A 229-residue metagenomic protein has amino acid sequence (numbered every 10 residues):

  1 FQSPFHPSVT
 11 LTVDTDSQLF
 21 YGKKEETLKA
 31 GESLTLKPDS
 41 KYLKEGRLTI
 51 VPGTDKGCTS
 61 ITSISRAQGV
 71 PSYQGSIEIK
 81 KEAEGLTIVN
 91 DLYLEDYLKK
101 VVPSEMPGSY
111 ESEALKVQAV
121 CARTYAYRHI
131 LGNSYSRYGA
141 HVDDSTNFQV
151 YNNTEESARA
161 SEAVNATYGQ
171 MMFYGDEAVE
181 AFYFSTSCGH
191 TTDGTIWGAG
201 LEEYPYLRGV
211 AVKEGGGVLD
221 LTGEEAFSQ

Functional and structural regions predicted by a protein language model:
F1-Q229: Conserved, single-site charged/polar hotspot
